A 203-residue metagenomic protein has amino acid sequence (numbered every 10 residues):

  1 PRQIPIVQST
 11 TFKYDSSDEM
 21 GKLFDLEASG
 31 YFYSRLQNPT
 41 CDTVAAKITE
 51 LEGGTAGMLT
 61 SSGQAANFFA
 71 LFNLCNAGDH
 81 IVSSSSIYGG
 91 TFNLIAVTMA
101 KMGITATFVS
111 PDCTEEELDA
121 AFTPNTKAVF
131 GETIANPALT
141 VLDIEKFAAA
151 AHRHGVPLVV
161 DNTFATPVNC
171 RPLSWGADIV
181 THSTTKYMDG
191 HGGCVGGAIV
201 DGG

Functional and structural regions predicted by a protein language model:
P1, E19-M20, P172: Intrinsically disordered, low-complexity boundary segments flanking structured domains
P1-R2, G53, G193: Short, basic and Ser/Thr-rich N-terminal targeting/leader segments
P1-V7, I199: Short conserved active-site loop signatures built around small residues
V7-Y14: C-terminal substrate-binding/catalytic lobe of Rossmann-fold NAD(P)-dependent oxidoreductases
Y14-F68, G90-T98: Conserved N-terminal alpha-helix of the aminotransferase class I/II PLP-enzyme fold
M58-G203: Conserved PLP-enzyme active-site core in the AAT-like
